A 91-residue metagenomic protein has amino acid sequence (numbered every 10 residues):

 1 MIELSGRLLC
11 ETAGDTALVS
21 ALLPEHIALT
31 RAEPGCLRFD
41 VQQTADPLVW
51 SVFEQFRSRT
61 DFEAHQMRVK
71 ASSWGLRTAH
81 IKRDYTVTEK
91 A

Functional and structural regions predicted by a protein language model:
M1-I2, A91: Absolute protein N-terminus
I2-L9, D40-Q66: Short, well-ordered beta-strand segments in beta-rich or mixed alpha/beta enzyme and ligand-binding folds
L9-L18: Short, surface-exposed ligand-recognition loops at beta-strand->loop->(often short) alpha-helix junctions that present
A17, V41, D84-T86: Amphipathic, positively biased hydrophobic alpha-helical segments used for protein targeting and membrane insertion
V19-E25: A short, well-structured alpha-helix characteristic of acyl/acetyltransferase catalytic modules
E25, L29-L37, Q55-T88: An amphipathic, aromatic/His-enriched active-site/gating alpha helix that lines ligand/cofactor pockets
Q42-T44, T88-A91: Conserved beta-strand termini and adjacent loop/short-helix elements that scaffold enzyme active sites in alpha/beta
